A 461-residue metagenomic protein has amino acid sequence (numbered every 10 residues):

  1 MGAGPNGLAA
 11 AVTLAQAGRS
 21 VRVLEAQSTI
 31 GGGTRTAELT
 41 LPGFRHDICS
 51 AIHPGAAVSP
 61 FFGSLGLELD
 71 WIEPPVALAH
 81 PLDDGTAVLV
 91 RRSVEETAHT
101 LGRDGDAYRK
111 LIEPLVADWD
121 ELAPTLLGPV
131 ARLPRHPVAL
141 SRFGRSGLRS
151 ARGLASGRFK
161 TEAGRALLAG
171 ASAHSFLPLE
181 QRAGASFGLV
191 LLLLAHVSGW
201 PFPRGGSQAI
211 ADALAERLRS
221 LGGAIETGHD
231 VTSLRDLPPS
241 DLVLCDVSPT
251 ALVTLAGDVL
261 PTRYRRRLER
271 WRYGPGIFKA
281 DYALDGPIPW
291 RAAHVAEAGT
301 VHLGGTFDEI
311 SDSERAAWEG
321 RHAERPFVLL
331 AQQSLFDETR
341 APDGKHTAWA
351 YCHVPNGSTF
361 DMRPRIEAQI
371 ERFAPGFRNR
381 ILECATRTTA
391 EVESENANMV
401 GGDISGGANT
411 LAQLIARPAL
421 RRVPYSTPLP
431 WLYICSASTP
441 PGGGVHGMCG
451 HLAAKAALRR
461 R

Functional and structural regions predicted by a protein language model:
M1-E121, A408: N-terminal glycine-rich phosphate/pyrophosphate-binding loop and immediately adjacent elements
R19-V21, V243, N379: Hydrophobic anchor at the start of a short beta-strand that flanks the dinucleotide cofactor-binding loop
S50, C435-L458: A conserved FAD-binding loop/helix module that cradles the flavin
D83-R182: Rossmann-like flavin
E96-H99, T250-T254, A283, P342-Q369: Conserved FAD/dinucleotide-binding core of flavoprotein oxidoreductases
T161-P178, R325-L329, G376-P440: A glycine-rich dinucleotide-binding beta-alpha-beta segment and adjacent secondary-structure elements that constitute
L189-T232: Helical element adjacent to the flavin cofactor pocket in flavoenzyme catalytic cores
G223, T227-A341: Mid-domain catalytic core of redox enzymes that form a hydrophobic substrate pocket/lid adjacent to a catalytic redox
